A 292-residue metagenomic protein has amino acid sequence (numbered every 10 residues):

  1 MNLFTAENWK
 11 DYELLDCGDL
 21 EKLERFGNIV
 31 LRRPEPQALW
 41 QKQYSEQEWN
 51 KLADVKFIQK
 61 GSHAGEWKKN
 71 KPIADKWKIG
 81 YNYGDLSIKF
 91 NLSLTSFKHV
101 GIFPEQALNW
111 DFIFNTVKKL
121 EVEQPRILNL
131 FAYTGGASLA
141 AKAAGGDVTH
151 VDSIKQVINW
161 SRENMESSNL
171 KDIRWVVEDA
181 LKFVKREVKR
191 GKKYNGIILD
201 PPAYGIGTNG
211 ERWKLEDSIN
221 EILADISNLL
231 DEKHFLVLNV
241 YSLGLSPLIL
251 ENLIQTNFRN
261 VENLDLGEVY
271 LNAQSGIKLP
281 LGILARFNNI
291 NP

Functional and structural regions predicted by a protein language model:
K10-E24, L31-P104, D111: Non-catalytic substrate-recognition/targeting regions of SAM-dependent transferases
P104-V122: Conserved alpha-helix/loop element of class I SAM-dependent methyltransferases that forms part of the SAM/SAH-binding
E123-Y133: Conserved class I S-adenosyl-L-methionine
T134-G146: Conserved SAM-binding loop of SAM-dependent methyltransferases across substrates and taxa, primarily the Class I
D147-D152: Conserved SAM-binding motif I beta-strand of class I
I154-I198: S-adenosyl-L-methionine
K155-V157, V177, Y194-D225: Mobile active-site "lid"/loop adjacent to the S-adenosyl-L-methionine
K233-P292: C-terminal catalytic and target-recognition region of SAM-dependent MTase-like enzymes, primarily methyltransferases
